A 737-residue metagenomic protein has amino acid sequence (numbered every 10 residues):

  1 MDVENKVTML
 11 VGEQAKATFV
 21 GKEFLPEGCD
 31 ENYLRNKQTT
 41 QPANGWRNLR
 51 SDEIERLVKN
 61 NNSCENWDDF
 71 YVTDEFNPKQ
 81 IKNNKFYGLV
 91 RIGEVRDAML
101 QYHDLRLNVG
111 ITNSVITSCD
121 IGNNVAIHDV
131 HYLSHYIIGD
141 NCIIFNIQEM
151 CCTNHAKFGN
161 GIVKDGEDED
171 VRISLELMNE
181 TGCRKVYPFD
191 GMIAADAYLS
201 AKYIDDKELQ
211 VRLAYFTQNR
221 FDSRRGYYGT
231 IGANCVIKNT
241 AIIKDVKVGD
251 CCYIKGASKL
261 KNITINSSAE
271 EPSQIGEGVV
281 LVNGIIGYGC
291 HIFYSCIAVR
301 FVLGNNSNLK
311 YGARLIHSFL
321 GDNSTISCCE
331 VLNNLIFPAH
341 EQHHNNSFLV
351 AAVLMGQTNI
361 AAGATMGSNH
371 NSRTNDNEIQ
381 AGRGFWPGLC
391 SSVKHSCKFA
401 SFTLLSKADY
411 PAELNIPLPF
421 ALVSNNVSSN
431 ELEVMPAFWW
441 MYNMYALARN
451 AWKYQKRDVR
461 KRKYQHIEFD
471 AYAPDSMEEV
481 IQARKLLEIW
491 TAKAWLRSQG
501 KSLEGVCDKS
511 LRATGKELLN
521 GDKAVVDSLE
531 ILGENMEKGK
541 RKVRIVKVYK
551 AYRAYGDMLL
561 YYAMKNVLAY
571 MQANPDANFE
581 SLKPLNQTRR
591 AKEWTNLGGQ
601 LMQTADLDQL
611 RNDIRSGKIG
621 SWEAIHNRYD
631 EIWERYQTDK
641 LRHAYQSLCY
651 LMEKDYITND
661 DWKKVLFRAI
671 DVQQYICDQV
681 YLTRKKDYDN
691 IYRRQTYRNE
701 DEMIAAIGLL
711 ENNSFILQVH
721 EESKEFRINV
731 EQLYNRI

Functional and structural regions predicted by a protein language model:
M1-A43: Intrinsically disordered, low-structural-confidence terminal and linker regions
D2-V20, D74-V95, M99-I111, H128-Y215 (+4 more regions): Glycine-rich hexapeptide-repeat left-handed beta-helix
T40-N66, V72, A381: Extracellular beta-rich repeat passengers
K85-F86, G110-T112, I116-D120, A126-A214 (+4 more regions): Phosphate-/polyanion-interacting regions in eukaryotic proteins
R220-R224, V236: Short acidic-aromatic active-site loops that bind/stabilize oxyanions
I231-I254, N262-P272: Core alpha-helical transmembrane segments of integral membrane proteins
N426-I737: Long, compositionally biased intrinsically disordered regions
